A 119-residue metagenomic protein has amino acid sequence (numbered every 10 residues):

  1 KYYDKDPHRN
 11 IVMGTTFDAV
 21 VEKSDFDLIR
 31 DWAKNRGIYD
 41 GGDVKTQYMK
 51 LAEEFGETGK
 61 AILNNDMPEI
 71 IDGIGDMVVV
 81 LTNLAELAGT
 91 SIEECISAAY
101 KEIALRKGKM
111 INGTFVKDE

Functional and structural regions predicted by a protein language model:
Y2-I74, V78-E119: Flexible "arm" and connector segments at domain edges
